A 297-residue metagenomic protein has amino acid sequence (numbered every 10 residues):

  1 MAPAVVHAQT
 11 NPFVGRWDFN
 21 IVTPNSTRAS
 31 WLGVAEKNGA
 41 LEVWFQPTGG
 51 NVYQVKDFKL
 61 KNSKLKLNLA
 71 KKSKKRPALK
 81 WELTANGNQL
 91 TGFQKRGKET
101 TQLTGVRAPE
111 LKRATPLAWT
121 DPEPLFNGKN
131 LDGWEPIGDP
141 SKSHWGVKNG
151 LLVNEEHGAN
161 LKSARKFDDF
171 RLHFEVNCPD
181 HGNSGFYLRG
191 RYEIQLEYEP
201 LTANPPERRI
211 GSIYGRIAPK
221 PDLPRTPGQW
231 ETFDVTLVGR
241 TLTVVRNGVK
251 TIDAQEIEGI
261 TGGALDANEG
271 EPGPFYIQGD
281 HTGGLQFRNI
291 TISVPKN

Functional and structural regions predicted by a protein language model:
A4-A8: Sec/Tat signal peptide C-region and signal peptidase I cleavage site
P12-N297: Carbohydrate-interacting regions of secretory-pathway proteins
